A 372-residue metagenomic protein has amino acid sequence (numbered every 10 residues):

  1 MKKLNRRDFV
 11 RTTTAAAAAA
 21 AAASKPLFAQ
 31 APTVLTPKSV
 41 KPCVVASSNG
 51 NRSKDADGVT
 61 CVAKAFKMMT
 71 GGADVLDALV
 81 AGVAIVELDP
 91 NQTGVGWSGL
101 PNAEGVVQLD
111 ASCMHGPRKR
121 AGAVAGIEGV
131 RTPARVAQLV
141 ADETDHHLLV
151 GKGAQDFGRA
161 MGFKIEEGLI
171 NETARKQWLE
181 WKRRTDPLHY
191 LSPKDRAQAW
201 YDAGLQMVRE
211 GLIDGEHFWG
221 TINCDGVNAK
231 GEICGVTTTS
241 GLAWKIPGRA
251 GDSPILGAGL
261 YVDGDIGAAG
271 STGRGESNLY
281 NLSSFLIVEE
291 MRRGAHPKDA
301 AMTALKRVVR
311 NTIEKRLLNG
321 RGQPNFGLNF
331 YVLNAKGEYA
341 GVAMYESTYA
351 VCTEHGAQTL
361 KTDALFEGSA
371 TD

Functional and structural regions predicted by a protein language model:
L4-N5, R11-T14, A18, Q30-D372: Alpha/propeptide regions of enzymes that mature by internal proteolysis
A23-P26: C-terminal segment of classical bacterial N-terminal signal peptides
